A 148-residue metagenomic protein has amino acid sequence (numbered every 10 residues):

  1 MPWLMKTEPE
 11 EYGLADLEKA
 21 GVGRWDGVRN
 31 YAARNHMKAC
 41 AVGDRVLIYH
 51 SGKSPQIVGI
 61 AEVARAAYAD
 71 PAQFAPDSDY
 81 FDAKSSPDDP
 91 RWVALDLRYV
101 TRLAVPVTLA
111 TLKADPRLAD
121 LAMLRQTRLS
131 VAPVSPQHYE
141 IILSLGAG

Functional and structural regions predicted by a protein language model:
M1, I57, V93: Residues that flank catalytic or metal-binding motifs in active/ligand-binding sites
M1-V42, H138, G146-G148: Compositionally biased, charged N-terminal/linker segments
K6, R98, A132: Residues in well-ordered beta-strands of folded domains
A15, Q56-E62: Short, ligand-facing micro-motifs at secondary-structure edges
Y49-P55: Short, charged beta-turn/beta-strand-edge "cap" motif at the junction between a beta-strand and an adjacent loop
I60-L129: Aromatic- and Lys/Arg-enriched surface recognition patch
